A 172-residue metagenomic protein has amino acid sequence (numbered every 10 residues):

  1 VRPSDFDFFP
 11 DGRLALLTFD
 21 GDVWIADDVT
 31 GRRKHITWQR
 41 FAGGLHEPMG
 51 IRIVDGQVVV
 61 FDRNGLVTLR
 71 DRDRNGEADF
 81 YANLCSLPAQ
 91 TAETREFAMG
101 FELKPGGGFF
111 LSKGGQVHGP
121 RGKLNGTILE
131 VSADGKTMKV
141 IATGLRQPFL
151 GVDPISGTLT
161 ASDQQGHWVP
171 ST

Functional and structural regions predicted by a protein language model:
V1-T172: Beta-propeller domains with acidic blade repeats across secreted/periplasmic ectodomains and cytosolic WD/CNH propellers
